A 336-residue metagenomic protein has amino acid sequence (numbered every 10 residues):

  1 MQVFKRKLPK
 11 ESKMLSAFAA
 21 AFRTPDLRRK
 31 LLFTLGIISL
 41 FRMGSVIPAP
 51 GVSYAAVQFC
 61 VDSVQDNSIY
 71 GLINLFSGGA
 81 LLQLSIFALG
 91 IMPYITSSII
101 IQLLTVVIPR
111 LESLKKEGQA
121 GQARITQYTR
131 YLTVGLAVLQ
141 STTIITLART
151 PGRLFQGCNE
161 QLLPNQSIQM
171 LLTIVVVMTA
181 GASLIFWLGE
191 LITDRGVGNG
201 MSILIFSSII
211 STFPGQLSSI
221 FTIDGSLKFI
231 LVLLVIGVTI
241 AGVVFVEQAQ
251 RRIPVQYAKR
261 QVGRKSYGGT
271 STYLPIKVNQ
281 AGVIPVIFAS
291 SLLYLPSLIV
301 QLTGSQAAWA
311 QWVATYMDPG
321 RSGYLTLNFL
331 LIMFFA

Functional and structural regions predicted by a protein language model:
Q2-K115, A120-A336: N-terminal cationic and glycine-rich segments that engage phosphates or anionic surfaces
